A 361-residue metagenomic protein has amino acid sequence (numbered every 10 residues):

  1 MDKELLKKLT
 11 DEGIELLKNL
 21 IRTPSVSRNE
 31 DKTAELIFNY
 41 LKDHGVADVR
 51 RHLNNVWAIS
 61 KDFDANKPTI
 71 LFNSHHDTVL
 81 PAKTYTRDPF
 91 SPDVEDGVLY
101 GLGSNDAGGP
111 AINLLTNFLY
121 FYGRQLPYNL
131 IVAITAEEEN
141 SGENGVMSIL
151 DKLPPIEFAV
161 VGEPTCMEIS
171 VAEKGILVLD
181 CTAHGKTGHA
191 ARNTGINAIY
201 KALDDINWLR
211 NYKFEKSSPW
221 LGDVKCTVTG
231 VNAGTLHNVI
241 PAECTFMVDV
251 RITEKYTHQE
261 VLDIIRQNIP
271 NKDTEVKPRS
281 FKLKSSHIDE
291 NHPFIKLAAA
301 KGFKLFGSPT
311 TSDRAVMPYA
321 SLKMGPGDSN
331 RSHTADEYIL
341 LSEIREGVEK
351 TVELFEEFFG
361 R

Functional and structural regions predicted by a protein language model:
M1-P81, E243-M247, I264, L341-V352 (+1 more regions): N-terminal helical capping/dimerization or prosegment-like subdomains of hydrolases acting on amide or phosphate bonds
K8, V171, D180-R361: Metal-dependent amide/peptide-bond hydrolase catalytic core, centered on the "pita-bread" metallohydrolase fold
I37, A111-F121, V146-I149, A202-D205 (+2 more regions): Buried hydrophobic packing segments
V49, L99-A107, L305-S312: Active-site nucleophile and cofactor-binding loops and adjacent substrate-binding regions of central metabolic enzymes
V49, P92-V94, V228-V231: A structural signal for short hydrophobic beta-strand segments in well-ordered beta-sheet cores
K67-I131, L341: Active-site metal-coordination/substrate-binding segment of hydrolases, especially metallo-dependent peptidases
I70-F72, A133, F158-V160, L322-M324: Hydrophobic/aromatic beta-strand patches that form the interior of the parallel beta-sheet core in alpha/beta enzyme
G108-V178, T182, S218: Acidic/histidine-rich catalytic neighborhood of metal-dependent amide-processing enzymes
